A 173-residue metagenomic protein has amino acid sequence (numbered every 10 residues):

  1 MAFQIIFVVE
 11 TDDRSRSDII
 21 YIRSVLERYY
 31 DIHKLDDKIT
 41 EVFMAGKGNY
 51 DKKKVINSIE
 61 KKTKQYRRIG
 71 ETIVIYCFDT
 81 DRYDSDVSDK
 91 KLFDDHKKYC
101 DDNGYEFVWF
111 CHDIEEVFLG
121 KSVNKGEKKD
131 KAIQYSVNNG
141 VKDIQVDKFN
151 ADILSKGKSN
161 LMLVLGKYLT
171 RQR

Functional and structural regions predicted by a protein language model:
M1-I5, R16-G46, K53-R173: C-terminal accessory helical subdomains adjacent to catalytic cores in phosphodiester- and nucleotide-handling enzymes
I6-E10: Short hydrophobic beta-strand segments
T11-S15: Short acidic, Gly/Ser-rich segments with clustered Asp/Glu that frequently serve as metal-coordination loops in enzyme
